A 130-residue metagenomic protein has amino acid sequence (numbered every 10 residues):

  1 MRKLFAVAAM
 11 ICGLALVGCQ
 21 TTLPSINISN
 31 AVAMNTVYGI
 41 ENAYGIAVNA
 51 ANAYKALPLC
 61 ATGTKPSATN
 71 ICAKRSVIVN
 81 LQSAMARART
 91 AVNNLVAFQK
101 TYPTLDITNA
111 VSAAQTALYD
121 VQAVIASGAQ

Functional and structural regions predicted by a protein language model:
R2-Q130: Cationic, hydrophobic amphipathic alpha-helical membrane-interacting segments
